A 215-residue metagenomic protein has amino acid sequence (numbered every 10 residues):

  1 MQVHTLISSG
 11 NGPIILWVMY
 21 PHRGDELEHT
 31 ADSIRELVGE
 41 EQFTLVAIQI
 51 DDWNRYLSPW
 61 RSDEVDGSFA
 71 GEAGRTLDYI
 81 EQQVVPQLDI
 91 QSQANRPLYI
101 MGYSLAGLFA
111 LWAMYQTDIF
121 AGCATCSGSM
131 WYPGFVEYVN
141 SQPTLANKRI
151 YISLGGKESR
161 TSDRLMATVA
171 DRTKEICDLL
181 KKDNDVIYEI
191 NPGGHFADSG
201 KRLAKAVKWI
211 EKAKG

Functional and structural regions predicted by a protein language model:
I7-Q91: Serine-hydrolase catalytic machinery in alpha/beta-hydrolase-like enzymes
W17-P21, S127, L154: The conserved beta1-alpha1 loop
I34-R35, M114, C177: A conserved amphipathic alpha-helix that caps or lines the catalytic cleft of carbohydrate- and lipid-modifying enzymes
I48-D52, G128, G193: Active-site loop/turn elements of alpha/beta-hydrolase fold enzymes, especially the short glycine-/histidine-rich
P97-G102, C126: Short beta-strand immediately N-terminal to the catalytic nucleophile in serine-hydrolase-like folds
M101-A106, A110: Gly/Ala-rich beta-loop-alpha elbow adjacent to hydrolase catalytic centers
W112-G122: Conserved hydrolase catalytic core segment
M130-I210: The feature captures the conserved acid-bearing segment of alpha/beta-hydrolase catalytic domains
